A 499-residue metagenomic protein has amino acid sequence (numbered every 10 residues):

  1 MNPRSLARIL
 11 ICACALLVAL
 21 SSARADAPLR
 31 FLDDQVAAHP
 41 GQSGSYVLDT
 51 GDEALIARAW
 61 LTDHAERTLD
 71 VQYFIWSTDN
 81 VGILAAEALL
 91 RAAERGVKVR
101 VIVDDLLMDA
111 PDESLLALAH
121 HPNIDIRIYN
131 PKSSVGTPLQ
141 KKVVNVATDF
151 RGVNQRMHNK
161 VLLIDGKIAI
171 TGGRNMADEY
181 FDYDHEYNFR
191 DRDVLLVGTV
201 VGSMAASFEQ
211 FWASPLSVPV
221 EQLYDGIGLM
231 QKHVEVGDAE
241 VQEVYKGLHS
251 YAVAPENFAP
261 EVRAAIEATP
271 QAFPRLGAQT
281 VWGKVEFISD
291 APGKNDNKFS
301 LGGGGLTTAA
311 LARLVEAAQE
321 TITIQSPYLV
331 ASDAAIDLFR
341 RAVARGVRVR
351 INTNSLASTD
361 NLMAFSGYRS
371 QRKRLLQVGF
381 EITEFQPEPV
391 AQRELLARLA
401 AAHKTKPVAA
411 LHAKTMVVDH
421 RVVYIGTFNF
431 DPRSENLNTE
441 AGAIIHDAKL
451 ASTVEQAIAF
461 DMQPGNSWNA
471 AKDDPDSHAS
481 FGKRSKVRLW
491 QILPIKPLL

Functional and structural regions predicted by a protein language model:
N2-L10: Bacterial N-terminal signal peptides that target proteins for export
R4, L20-S21: Intrinsically disordered, low-complexity segments enriched in Ser/Pro/Gly/Ala and basic residues
I9-A19: Bacterial N-terminal signal peptides
S21-K160, I164-L499: Charged, low-complexity intrinsically disordered terminal segments
